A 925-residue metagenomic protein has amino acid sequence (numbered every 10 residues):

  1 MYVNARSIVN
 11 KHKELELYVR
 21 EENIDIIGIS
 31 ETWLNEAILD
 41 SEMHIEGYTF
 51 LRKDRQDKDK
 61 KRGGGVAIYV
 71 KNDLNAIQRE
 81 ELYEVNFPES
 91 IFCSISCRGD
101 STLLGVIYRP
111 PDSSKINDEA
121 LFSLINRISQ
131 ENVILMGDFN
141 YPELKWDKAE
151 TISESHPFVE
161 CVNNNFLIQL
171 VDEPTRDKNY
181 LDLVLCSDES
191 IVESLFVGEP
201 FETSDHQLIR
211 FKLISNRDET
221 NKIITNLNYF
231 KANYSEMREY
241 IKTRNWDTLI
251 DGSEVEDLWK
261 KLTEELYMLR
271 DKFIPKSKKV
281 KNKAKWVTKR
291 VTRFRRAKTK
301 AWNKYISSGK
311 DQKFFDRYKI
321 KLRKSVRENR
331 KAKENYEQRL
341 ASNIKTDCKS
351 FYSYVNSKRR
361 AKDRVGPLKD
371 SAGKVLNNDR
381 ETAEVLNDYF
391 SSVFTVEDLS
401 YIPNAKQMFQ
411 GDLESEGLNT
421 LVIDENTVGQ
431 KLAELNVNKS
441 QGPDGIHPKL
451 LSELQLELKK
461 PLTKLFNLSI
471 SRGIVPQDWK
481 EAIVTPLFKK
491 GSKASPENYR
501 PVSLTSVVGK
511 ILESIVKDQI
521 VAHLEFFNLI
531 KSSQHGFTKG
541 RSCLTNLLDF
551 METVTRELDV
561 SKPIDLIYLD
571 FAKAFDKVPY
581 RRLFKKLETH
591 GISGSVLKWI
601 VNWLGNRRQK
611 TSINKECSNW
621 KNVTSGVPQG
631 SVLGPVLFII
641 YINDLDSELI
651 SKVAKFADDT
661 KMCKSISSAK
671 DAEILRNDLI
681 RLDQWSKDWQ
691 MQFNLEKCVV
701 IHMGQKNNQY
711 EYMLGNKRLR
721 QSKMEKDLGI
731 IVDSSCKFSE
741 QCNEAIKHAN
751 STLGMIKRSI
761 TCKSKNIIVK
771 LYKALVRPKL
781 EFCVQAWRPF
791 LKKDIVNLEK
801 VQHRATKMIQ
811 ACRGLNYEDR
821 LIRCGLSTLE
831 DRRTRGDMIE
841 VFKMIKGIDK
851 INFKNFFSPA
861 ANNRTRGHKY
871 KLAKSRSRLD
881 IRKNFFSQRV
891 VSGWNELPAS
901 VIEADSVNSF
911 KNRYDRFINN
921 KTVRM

Functional and structural regions predicted by a protein language model:
M1-Q130, E143-F166, D177, I241 (+3 more regions): Short phosphate/oxyanion-binding micro-motifs
F87, A383, F390, L418-P628: Conserved pre-catalytic core of RNA-dependent polymerases
T102-G105, N132-M136, N140-E150, K212-N377 (+6 more regions): Arg/Lys-enriched, amphipathic patches
S123-M136, V516-Q534, D559, P635-C663: Active-site palm subdomain of RNA-directed nucleic acid polymerases
Y141-S155, K573-T589, T660-Q684: Catalytic palm subdomain of template-directed nucleic-acid polymerases, centered on the conserved carboxylate motif
D172-I191, L195-V197, K615, N677 (+1 more regions): Short, conserved micro-motifs composed of acidic
L208, K212, N216-D218, K242 (+15 more regions): Surface-exposed loop/turn segments and immediately adjacent short secondary-structure elements within folded domains
K278, V287, E337-A341, I520 (+5 more regions): Non-catalytic, peripheral interaction segments enriched in hydrophobic/basic residues
